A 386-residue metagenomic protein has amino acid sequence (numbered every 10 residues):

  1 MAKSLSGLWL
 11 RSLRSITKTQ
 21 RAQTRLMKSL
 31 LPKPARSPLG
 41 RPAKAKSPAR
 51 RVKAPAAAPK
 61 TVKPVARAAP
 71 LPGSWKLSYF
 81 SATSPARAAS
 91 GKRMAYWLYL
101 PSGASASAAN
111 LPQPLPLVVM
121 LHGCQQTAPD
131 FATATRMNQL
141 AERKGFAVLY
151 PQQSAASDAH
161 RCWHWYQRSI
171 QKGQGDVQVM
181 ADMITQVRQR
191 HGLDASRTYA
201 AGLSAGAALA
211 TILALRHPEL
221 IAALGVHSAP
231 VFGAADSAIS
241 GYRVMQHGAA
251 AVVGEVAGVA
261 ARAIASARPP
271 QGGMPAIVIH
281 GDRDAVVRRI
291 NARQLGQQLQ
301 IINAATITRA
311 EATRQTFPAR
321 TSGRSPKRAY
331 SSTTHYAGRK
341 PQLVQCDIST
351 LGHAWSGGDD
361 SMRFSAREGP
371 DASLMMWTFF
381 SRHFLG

Functional and structural regions predicted by a protein language model:
M1-L117, P129-T135, A201-A205, L209 (+5 more regions): A domain-start/cap signature at the N-terminus of enzymes
A104-L115, M120-A159, A234: Short substrate-entry loop that stabilizes the transition state in hydrolases
Q152-G175: Cap/lid segment of the alpha/beta-hydrolase catalytic domain
S169-H191, I212: Alpha/beta-hydrolase active-site loop
G192-S204: Alpha/beta-hydrolase fold nucleophile elbow
A207-E219: Short glycine-enriched nucleophile-adjacent loop and the immediately C-terminal alpha-helix near the catalytic center
L220-A234: A conserved short beta-strand
V278-H280, D284: Short beta-strand/loop motif that positions the catalytic acidic residue of the alpha/beta-hydrolase fold
